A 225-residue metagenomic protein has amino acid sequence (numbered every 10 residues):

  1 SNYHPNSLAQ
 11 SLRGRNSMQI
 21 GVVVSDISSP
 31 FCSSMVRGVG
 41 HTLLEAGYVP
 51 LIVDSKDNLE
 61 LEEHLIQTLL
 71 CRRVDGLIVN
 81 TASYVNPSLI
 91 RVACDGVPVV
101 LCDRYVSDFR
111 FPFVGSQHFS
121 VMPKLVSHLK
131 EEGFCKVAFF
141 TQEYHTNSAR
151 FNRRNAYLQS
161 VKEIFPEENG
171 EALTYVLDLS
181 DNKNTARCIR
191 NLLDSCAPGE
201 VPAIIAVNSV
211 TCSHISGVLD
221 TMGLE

Functional and structural regions predicted by a protein language model:
N2-N6, E60, T81-A82, R187 (+1 more regions): Short gly/ser/thr-rich secondary-structure transition/capping motifs
Y3-T68, R72-G76, E143, N155-L158: Amphipathic helical "hinge" segments at domain boundaries
R15, E60, N86-P87, F109 (+1 more regions): Generic structural signal for helix capping and beta-alpha/helix-loop junctions
V23, I78, A203-I205: Structural motif
H41-V49, H64, L70, C94-L101 (+1 more regions): Bacterial carbohydrate/catabolite-sensing allosteric modules
K56-L59, N80-V85, S209-T211: Short beta->alpha connector loops
V79-N86, R104-R110: Acidic, Gly/Pro-rich loop/turn segments at junctions of secondary structure
Y84-C94: Active-site-adjacent beta->alpha loops and helix N-cap segments on the catalytic face of soluble alpha/beta enzymes
